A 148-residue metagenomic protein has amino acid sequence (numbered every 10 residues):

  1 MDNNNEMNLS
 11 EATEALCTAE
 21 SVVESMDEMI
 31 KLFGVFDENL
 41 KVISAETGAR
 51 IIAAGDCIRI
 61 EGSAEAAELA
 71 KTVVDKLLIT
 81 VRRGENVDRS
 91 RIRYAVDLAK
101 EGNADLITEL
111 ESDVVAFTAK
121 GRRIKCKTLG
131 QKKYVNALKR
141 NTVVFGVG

Functional and structural regions predicted by a protein language model:
D2-N3: Extended, non-globular interaction scaffolds
E6-C17, E111-D113: Flexible hinge/switch segments at interdomain interfaces of large molecular machines
E11-K31: Short glycine-/aliphatic-rich beta-strand segments at the starts of folded cytosolic domains
E28-A45: Short amphipathic alpha-helix segments
A45-T47, A54: N-terminal assembly/transducer modules of large multi-domain enzymes, emphasizing dimerization/partner-binding
I52-E111: Interdomain "pre-motor" coupling segment immediately N-terminal to P-loop NTPase/helicase cores
G102-V147: Pre-Walker A segment
